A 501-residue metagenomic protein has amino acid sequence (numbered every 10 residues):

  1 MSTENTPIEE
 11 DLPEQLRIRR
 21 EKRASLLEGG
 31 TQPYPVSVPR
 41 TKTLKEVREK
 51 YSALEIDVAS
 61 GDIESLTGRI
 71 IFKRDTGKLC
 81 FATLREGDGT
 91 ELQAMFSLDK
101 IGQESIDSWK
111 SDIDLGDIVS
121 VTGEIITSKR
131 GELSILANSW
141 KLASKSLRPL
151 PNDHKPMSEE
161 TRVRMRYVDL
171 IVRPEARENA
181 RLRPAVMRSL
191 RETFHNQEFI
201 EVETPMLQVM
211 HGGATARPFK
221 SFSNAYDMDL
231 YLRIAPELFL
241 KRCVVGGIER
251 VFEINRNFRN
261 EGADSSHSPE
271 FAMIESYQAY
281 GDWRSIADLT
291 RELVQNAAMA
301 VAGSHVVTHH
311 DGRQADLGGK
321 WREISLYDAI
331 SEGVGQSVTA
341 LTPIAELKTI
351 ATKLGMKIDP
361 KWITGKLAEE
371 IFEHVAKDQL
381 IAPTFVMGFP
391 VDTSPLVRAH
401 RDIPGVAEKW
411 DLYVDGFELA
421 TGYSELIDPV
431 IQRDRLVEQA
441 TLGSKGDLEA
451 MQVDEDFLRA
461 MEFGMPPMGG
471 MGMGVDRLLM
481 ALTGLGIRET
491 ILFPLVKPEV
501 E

Functional and structural regions predicted by a protein language model:
S2-T3, P7-I8, L12, R23-G29 (+3 more regions): Class II aminoacyl-tRNA synthetase-like tRNA-binding/catalytic domains
D11-I18, E178-L182, Y231-L232, D282-I286 (+5 more regions): Catalytic cores of large soluble enzymes that bind and process phosphate-bearing ligands
Y34-R40, A59-D62, L150-D153, R183 (+9 more regions): Short coil/turn segments at secondary-structure boundaries
W140, F194, E198, A329 (+2 more regions): Conserved hydrophobic/aromatic pocket- or pore-lining residues that grip, position, or stack substrates in active sites
G212-P218, M299-G416, L436-P467: Metal-assisted phosphate- and nucleotidyl-transfer catalytic regions
L232-P236, G246-F258, S268-W283, I371 (+1 more regions): TRNA-recognition modules of translation machinery and tRNA-sensing kinases, especially anticodon-binding
L240, T290, V294, L478-A481: Buried hydrophobic packing segments
A287-V301: M16/insulysin-pitrilysin zinc metalloprotease superfamily fold
